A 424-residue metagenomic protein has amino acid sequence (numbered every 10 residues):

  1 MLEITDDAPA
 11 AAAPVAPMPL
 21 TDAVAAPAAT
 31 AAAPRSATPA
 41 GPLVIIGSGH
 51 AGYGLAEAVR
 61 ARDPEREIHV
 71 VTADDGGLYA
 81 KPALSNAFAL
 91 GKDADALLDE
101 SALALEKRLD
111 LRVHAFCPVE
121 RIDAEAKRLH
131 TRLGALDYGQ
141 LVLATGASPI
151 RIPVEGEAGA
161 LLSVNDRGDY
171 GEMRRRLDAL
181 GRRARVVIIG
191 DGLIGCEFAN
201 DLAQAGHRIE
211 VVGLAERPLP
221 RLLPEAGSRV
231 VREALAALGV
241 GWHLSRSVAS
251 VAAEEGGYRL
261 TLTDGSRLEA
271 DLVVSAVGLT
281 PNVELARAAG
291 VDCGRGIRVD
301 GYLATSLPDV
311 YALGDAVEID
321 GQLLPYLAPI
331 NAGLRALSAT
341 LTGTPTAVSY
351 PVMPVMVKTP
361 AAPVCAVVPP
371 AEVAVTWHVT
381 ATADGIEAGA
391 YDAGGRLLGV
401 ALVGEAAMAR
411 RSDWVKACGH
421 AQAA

Functional and structural regions predicted by a protein language model:
P14, D22-L43, A316-A409: Mid-to-C-terminal Rossmann-like scaffold of FAD/NAD(P)H-dependent oxidoreductases
P17-A29, T145-A205: Glycine-rich dinucleotide-binding loop and its adjacent helix/turn
R35-L111, D201-L222: Beta1-alpha1 glycine-rich phosphate/pyrophosphate-binding loop at the start of Rossmann-like nucleotide-binding domains
I45, V70, S163, I188-I189 (+2 more regions): Hydrophobic Val/Ile/Leu positions in short beta-strands of Rossmann-like dinucleotide-binding domains
G49-Y53, D75, A147-P149, G168 (+3 more regions): Residue-level detector of alpha-helix initiation sites
E65-H69, R108, V113-H130, L136 (+1 more regions): A Rossmann-like FAD-binding core segment of flavoenzymes
G76, L98, R185, L193-S250 (+2 more regions): Rossmann-like dinucleotide-binding cores of NAD(P)H-dependent redox enzymes
G159-R182, E255, R259-T261, S266-A336: FAD-site-proximal beta/loop scaffold in flavoenzymes
